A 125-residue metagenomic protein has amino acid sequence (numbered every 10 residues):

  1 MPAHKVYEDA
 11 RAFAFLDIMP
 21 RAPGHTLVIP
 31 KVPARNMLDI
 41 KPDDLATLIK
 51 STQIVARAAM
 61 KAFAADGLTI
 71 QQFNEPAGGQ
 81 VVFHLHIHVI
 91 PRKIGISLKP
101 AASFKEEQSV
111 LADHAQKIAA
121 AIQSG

Functional and structural regions predicted by a protein language model:
M1-G125: HIT superfamily nucleotide-processing domains
